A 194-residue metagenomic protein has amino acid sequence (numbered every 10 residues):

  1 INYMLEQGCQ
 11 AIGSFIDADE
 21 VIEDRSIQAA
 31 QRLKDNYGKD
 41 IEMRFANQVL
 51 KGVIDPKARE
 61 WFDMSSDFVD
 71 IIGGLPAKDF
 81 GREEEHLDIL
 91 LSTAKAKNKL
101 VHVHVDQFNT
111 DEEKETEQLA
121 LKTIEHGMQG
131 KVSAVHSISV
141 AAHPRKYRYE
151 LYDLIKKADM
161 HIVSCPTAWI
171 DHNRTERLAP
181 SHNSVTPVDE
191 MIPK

Functional and structural regions predicted by a protein language model:
I1-F15, V21-N36, D63: Alpha-helical scaffold segments that flank or form the walls of functional sites
F15-E20, V49-K51, Q107-F108: Conserved short loop/turn motifs at secondary-structure junctions
D19, F80, N109, W169-I170: Positions that flank functional sites
R25-K39, D55-S133, S139-H161, R177-K194: Histidine/acidic residue-rich metal-binding segments in metalloenzymes
Q48, H104, S164-C165: Generic beta-sheet signal
V49-K51, V140, A168: Short, solvent-exposed coil/turn elements at secondary-structure transition points
H136-I138, P166-T175: Short, basic, glycine/proline-bearing loop/turn elements
